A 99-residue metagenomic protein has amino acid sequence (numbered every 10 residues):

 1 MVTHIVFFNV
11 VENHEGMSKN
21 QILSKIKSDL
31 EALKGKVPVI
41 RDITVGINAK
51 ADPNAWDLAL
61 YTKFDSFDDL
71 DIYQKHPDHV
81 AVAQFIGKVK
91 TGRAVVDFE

Functional and structural regions predicted by a protein language model:
M1-W56, D65-D71, E99: Short S/T/G/P-rich N-terminal loop/turn motif that feeds into the first structured element of a domain
N20, K63-V96: An amphipathic, aromatic/His-enriched active-site/gating alpha helix that lines ligand/cofactor pockets
